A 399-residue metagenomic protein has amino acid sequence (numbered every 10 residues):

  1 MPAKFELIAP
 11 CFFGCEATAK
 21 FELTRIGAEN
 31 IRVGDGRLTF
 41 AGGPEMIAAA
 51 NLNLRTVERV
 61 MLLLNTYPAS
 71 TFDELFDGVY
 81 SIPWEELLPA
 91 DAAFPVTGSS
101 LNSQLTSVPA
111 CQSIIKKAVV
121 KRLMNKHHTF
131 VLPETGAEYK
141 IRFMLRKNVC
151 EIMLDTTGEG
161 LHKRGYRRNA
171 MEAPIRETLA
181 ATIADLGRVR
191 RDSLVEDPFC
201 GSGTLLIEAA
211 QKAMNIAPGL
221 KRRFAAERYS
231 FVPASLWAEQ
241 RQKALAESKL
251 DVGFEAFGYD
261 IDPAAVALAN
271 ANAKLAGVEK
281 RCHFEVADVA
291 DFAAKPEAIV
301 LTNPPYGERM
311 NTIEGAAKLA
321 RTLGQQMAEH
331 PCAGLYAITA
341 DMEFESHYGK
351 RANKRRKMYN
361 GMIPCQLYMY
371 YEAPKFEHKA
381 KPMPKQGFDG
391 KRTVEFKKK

Functional and structural regions predicted by a protein language model:
P2-A137, K398-K399: Non-catalytic nucleic-acid substrate-recognition regions in nucleic-acid-modifying enzymes
E45-L52, E159-H162, F376-H378: Short, charged/polar, Gly/Pro-enriched secondary-structure boundary elements
L101-Q104, G160, P305-R309: A short, flexible beta-alpha/helix-coil linker loop
I141-T157, Y368: C-terminal edge-of-domain segments
I152-L186: SAM-dependent Rossmann-like transferase core, predominantly class I methyltransferases with a strong bias toward
I175-A293, E308-R309, I313-A317: Conserved S-adenosyl-L-methionine
D288-K398: C-terminal catalytic and target-recognition region of SAM-dependent MTase-like enzymes, primarily methyltransferases
